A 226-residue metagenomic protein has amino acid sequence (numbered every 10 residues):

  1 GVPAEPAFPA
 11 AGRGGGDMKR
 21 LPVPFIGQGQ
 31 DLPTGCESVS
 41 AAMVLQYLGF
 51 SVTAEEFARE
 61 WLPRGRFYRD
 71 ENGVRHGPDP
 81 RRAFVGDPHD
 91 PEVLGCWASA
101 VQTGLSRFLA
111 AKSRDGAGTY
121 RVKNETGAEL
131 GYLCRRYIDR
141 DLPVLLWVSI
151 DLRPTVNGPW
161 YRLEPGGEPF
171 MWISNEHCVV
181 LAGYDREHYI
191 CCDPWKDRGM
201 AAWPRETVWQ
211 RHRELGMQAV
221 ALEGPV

Functional and structural regions predicted by a protein language model:
G1-R107, I150, G158-E164, P169-W172 (+1 more regions): Active-site-adjacent structural segments surrounding the nucleophilic cysteine of cysteine proteases and isopeptidases
D31, D141, S174-E176: Extracytoplasmic
G35, V144-V148, V180, I190-C192: Structural recognition of the beta-strand scaffold that forms the well-ordered cores of secreted hydrolase catalytic
F50-A58, D115-T126: Surface-exposed patches in mature extracellular/periplasmic domains of secreted proteins
S113-R114, T119, G158-I173, C178-V226: Noncatalytic regulatory segments and standalone regulatory/sensor domains
E125-R136: A Trp-anchored, charged/polar loop motif used as the substrate-binding/catalytic surface of acyl/ester-handling
R140-L145, D185: Loop/turn elements at helix/coil->beta-strand transitions in domains of secreted/extracellular proteins
I150-R153, K196-D197: Short, solvent-exposed loop/turn segments at secondary-structure junctions
